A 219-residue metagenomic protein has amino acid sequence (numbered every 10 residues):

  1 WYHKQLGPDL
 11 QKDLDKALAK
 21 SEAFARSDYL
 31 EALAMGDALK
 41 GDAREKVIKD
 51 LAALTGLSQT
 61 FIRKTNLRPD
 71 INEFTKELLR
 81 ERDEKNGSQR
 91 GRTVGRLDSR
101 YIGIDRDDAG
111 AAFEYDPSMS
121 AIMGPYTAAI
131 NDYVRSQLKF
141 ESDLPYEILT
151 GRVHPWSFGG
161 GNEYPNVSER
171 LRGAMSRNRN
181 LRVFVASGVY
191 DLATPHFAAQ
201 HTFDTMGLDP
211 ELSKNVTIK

Functional and structural regions predicted by a protein language model:
W1-H3, P8-K12, R182, G207-K219: Catalytic histidine neighborhood in serine/cysteine hydrolases with alpha/beta-hydrolase-type architecture
W1-S118: Alpha/beta-hydrolase
R63-I71, G91, L181, P195-T205: Short alpha-helix in the alpha/beta-hydrolase fold that links the catalytic acid
R80-D83, R177-V183, K214-N215: Short, proline-enriched alpha-helix->beta-strand connector loops that line the catalytic pocket of alpha/beta-hydrolase
N86-N162: Small-residue-rich helix-loop
G160-A174: Active-site nucleophile elbow and catalytic-triad environment of alpha/beta-hydrolase enzymes
A174, F184-S187: Short beta-strand/loop motif that positions the catalytic acidic residue of the alpha/beta-hydrolase fold
Y190-T194: Acidic catalytic loop of the alpha/beta-hydrolase fold
